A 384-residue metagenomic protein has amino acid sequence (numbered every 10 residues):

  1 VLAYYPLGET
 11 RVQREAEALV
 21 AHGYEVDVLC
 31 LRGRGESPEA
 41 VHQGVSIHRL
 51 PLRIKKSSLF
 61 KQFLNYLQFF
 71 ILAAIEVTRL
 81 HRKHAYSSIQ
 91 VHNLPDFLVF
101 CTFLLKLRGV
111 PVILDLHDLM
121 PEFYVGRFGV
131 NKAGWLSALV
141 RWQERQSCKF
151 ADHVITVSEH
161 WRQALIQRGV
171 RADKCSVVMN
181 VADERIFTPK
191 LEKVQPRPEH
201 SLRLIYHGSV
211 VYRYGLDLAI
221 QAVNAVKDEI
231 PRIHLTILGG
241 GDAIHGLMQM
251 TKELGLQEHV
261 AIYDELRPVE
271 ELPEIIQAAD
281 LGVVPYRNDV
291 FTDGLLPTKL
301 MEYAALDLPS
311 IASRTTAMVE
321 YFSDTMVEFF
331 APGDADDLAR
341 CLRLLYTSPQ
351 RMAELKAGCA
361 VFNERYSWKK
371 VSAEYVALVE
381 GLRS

Functional and structural regions predicted by a protein language model:
V1-S46, V226: N-terminal subdomain of nucleotide-sugar transferases
I75-T78, F97-F100, L104-R108, M120 (+1 more regions): Membrane-proximal helix-turn-helix segments that form the acceptor-binding/catalytic region of lipid-linked
D152, E274-D293, L308: Acidic donor-binding loop of glycosyltransferase active sites
H160, V181: Carbohydrate-associated surface elements
I166, A172-D173, A182-P198, G215: Acidic anion/phosphate-binding donor-loop and adjacent secondary structure in glycosyltransferase catalytic cores
R197-V223, T236: Conserved donor-binding/catalytic core segment of Leloir-type glycosyltransferases
H245-E271: Nucleotide-activated donor-binding/catalytic signature segment of Leloir-type glycosyltransferases, i.e., the conserved
D324-A335, L344-P349: Conserved acidic donor-binding segment of nucleotide-sugar-dependent glycosyltransferases
